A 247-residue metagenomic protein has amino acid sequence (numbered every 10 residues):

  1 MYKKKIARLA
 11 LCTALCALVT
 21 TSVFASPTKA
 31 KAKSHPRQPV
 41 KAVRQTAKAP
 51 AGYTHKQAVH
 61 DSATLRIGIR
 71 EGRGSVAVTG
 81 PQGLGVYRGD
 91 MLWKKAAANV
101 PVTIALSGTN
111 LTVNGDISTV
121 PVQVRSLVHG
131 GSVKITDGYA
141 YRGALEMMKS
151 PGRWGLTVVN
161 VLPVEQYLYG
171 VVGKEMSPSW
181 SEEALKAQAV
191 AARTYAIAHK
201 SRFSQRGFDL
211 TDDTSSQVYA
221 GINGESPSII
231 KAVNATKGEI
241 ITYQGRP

Functional and structural regions predicted by a protein language model:
Y2-P247: Conserved, single-site charged/polar hotspot
